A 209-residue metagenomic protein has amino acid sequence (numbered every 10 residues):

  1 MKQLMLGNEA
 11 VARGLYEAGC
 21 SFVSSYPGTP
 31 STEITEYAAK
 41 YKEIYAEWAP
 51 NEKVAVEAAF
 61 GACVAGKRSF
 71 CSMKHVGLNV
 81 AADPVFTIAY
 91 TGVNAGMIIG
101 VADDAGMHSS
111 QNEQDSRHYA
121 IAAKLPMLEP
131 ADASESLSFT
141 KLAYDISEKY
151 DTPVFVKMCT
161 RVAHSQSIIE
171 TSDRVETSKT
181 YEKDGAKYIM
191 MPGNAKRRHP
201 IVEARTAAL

Functional and structural regions predicted by a protein language model:
M1-A133, S138-T140, C159-A163, V175-E176: Thiamine diphosphate
M1-N8, P130-L209: Flexible, low-complexity linker and terminal segments
